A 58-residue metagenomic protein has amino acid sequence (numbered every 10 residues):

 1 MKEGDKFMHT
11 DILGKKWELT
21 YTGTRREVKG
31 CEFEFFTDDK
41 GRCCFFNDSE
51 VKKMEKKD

Functional and structural regions predicted by a protein language model:
K6, I12-F46: Basic/aromatic-rich interaction segments and small domains that mediate binding to polyanionic partners
N47-K56: Structured surface patches comprising rigid loops and adjacent beta-strands/short helices at the edges of well-ordered
